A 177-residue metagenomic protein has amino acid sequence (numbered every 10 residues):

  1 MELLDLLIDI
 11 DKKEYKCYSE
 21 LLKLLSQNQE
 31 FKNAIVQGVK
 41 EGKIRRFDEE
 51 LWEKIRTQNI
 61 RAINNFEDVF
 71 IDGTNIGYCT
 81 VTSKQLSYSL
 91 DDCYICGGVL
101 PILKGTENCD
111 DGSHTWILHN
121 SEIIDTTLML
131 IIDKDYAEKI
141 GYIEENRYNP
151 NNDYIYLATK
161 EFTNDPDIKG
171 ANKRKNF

Functional and structural regions predicted by a protein language model:
M1-F177: A structural boundary/capping signal
